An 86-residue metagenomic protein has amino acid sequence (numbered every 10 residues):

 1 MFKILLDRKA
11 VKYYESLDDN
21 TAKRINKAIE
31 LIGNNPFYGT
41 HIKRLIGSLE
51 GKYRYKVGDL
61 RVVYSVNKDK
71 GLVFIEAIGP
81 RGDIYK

Functional and structural regions predicted by a protein language model:
M1-R8, K12-K23, V57-L60, S65-K86: Enriched for short, Lys/Arg-rich terminal
R24-A28: A short, well-structured alpha-helix characteristic of acyl/acetyltransferase catalytic modules
E30-R54: A short, surface-exposed loop/turn module that caps and links secondary-structure elements
